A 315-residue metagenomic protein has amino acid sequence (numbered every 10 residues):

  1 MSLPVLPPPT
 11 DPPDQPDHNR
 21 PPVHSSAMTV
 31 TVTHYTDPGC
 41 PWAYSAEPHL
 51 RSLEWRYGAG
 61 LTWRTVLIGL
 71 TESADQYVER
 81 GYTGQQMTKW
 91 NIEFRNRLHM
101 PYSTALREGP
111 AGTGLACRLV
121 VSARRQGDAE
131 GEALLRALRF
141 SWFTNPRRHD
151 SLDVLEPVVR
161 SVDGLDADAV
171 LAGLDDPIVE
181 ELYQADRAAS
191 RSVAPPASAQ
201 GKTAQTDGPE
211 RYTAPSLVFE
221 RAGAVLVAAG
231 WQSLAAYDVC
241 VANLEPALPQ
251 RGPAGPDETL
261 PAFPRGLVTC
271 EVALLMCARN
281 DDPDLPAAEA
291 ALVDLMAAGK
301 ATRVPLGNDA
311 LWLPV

Functional and structural regions predicted by a protein language model:
M1-A27: N-terminal amphipathic/basic-hydrophobic helices that include classical n-h-c signal peptides and signal-anchor
P4-P9, P21, V32-T33, A46-E47 (+2 more regions): Short, Lys/Arg-rich amphipathic segments at extreme N-termini
S26-S52, I68: Local sequence-structure signature of Cys/Sec-based thiol-disulfide redox active-site neighborhoods
T29, A116, R211-A214: A structure-centric signal for secondary-structure junctions around beta-strands
T31-T33, L61-W63, S216, L226: Beta-sheet entry/capping signal
W42, T83, S233: Phosphate/oxyanion-binding active-site loops and adjacent basic polyanion-contact surfaces
S45-P146, S151-L152, E271-L274: Structural alpha/beta surface segment adjacent to cysteine/selenocysteine redox centers across thiol/disulfide enzymes
E47-L53, F140-V315: C-terminal cap of thioredoxin/glutaredoxin-like
